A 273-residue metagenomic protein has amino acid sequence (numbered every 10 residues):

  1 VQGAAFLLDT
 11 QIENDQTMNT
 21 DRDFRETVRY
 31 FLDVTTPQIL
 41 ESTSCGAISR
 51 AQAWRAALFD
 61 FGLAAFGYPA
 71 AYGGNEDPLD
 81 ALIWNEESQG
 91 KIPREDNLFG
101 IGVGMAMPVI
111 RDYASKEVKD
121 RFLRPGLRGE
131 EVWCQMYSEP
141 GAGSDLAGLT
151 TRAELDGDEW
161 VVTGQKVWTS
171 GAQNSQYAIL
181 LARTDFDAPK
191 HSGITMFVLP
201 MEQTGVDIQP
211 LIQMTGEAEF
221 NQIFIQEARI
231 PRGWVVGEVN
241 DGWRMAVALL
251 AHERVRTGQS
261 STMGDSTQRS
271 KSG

Functional and structural regions predicted by a protein language model:
F6-G100, R121-P125: Amphipathic, small/basic residue-rich leader segments at the start of a protein or domain
G62, W84, S115, Q135 (+3 more regions): Buried hydrophobic positions in well-ordered alpha/beta secondary-structure cores of metabolic enzymes
N97-E117, G143: N-terminal glycine-rich flavin-associated loop
G129-Y137, L181: A short, Trp-centered hydrophobic/proline-enriched beta-strand micro-motif
S144-D145, W160: Hydrophobic, small-residue-rich alpha-helical packing segments that form membrane-like cores
T151-E154: A structural signal for short hydrophobic beta-strand segments in well-ordered beta-sheet cores
E159, T163-Q209: A short core secondary-structure module
V206-G273: Glycine-rich beta->alpha junctions and the first turn(s) of the following alpha-helix
